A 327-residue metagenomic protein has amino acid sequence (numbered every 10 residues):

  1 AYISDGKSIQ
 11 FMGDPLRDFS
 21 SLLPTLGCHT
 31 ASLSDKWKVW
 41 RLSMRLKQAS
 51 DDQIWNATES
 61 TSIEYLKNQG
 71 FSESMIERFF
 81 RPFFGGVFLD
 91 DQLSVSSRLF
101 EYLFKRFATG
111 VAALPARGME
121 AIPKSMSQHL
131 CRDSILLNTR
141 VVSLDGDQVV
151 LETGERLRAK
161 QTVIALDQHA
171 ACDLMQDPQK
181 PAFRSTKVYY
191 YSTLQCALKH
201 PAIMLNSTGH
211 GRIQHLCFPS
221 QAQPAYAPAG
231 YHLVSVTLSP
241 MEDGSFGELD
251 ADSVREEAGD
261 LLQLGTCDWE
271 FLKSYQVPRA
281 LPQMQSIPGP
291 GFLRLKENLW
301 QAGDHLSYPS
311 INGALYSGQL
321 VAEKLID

Functional and structural regions predicted by a protein language model:
A1-L93, A108-T109: Mobile amphipathic helical/loop "lid" adjacent to a hydrophobic cofactor/ligand pocket
W55, E59, I76-E77, P115-M119 (+4 more regions): Generic structural signal for well-ordered, non-membrane alpha-helical segments in soluble metabolic enzymes
L99-Q148, L157-Q161: Helical element adjacent to the flavin cofactor pocket in flavoenzyme catalytic cores
L136, V163, Y189, W300-A302: Hydrophobic/aromatic beta-strand patches that form the interior of the parallel beta-sheet core in alpha/beta enzyme
N138-R140, L205, P219, S274-V277 (+1 more regions): Conserved beta-strand termini and adjacent loop/short-helix elements that scaffold enzyme active sites in alpha/beta
V142-L249, D260-L261: Mid-domain catalytic core of redox enzymes that form a hydrophobic substrate pocket/lid adjacent to a catalytic redox
A225-D327: Conserved flavin/dinucleotide-binding core of flavoenzymes
